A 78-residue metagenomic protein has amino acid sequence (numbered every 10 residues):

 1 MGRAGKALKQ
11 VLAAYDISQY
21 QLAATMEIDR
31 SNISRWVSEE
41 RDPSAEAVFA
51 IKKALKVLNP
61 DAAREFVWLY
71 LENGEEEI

Functional and structural regions predicted by a protein language model:
M1-Y15, Q21, T25, R64: A short, Lys/Arg-rich alpha-helix, primarily the initiator
Q19, R30, V48: Helix-turn-helix DNA-binding elements, focusing on the entry/boundary residues of the two helices that contact DNA
M26-I28, L55-K56: A short, basic/aromatic helix-end/turn motif that makes direct DNA contacts
E27-P43: Recognition helix of helix-turn-helix/homeodomain-like DNA-binding domains that insert into the DNA major groove
E46-R64: DNA major-groove recognition helix of helix-turn-helix/homeodomain DNA-binding modules
D61-I78: Short, charged recognition helix plus adjacent turn of helix-turn-helix-like nucleic-acid-binding domains
